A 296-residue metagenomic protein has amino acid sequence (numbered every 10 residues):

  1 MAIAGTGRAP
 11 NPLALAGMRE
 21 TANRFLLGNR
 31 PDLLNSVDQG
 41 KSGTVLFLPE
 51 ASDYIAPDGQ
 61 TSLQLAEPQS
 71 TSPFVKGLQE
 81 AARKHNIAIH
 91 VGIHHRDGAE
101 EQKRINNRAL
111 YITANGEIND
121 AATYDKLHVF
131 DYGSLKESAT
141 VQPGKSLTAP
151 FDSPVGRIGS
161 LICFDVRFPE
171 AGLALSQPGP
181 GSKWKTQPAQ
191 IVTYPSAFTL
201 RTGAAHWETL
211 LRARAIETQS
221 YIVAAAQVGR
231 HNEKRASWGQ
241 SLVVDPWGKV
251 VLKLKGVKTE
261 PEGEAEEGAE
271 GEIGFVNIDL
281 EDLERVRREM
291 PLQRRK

Functional and structural regions predicted by a protein language model:
M1-E20, F47, R108, T123-K126 (+3 more regions): Active-site-proximal beta-strand elements of phosphoester/diester hydrolases
N23-E117, A122, L200-A213, E217-S220: Cys-nucleophile CN-hydrolase/nitrilase-fold catalytic domain and related Cys-dependent amidase chemistry that acts on
E67, D97-Q187, T199-T209, E289-L292: Active-site catalytic loop in hydrolytic enzyme cores
V91-I93, N107-Y111, A149-F151, S241-V243 (+1 more regions): Short beta-strand scaffold segments in enzyme catalytic cores
R108, D120-K126, Y194, K253-K255 (+2 more regions): Residue-level detector of high-confidence beta-strand sites
A189-L200, V223-A224: His/Asp/Glu-enriched short active-site or ligand-binding loop at hydrolase and phosphoryl-transfer sites
Q227-K296: C-terminal beta-strand edge segments of enzyme domains
